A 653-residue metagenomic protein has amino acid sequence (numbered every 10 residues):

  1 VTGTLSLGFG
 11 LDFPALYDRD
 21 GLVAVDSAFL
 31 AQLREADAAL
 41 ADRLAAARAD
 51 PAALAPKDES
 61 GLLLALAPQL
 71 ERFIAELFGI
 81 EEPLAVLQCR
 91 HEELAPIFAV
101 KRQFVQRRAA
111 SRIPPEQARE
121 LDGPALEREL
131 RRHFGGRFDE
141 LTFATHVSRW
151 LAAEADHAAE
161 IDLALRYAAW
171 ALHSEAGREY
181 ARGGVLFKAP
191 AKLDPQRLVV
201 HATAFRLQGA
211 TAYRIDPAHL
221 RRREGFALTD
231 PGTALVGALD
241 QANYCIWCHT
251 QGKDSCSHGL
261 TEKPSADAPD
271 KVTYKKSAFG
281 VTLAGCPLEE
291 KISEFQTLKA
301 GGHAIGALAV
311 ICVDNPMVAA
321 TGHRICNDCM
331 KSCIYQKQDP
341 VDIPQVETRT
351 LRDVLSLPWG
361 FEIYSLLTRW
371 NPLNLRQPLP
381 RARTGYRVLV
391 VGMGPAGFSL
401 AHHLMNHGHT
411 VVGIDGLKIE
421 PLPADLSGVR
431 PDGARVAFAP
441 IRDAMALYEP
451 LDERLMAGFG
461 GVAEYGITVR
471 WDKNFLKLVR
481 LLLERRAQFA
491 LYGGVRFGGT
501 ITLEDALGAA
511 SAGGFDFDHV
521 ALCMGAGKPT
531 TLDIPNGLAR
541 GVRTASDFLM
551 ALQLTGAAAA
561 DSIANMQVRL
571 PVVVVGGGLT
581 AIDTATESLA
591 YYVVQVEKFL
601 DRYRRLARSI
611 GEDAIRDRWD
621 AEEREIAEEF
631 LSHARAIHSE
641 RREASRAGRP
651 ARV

Functional and structural regions predicted by a protein language model:
T2-A382, P431-L478, L482-E484, L522 (+2 more regions): Ferredoxin-type iron-sulfur electron-transfer modules and their immediate structural context
R206-L220, T410-F489, P535, A539-G541 (+4 more regions): Dinucleotide-binding/catalytic capping subdomain of oxidoreductase cores
G225, L538-V568: FAD-site-proximal beta/loop scaffold in flavoenzymes
A238, L389-V391, G513-G525, V572-V575: Short hydrophobic core segments
E362, Y492-L507: A conserved short coil-to-beta-strand element within the FAD-binding core of flavoproteins
R381-V388, V542, V568-L570: A short, charged/proline- and glycine-enriched loop that marks the coil->beta-strand transition at the N-terminal
Y386-G413, L579-Y591: N-terminal Rossmann-like FAD-binding beta1-loop-alpha1 element of flavoenzymes
I501, L507-H519, Q567-V568: Core beta-strand elements of the Rossmann-like FAD/NAD(P) dinucleotide-binding domain in flavoenzyme oxidoreductases
